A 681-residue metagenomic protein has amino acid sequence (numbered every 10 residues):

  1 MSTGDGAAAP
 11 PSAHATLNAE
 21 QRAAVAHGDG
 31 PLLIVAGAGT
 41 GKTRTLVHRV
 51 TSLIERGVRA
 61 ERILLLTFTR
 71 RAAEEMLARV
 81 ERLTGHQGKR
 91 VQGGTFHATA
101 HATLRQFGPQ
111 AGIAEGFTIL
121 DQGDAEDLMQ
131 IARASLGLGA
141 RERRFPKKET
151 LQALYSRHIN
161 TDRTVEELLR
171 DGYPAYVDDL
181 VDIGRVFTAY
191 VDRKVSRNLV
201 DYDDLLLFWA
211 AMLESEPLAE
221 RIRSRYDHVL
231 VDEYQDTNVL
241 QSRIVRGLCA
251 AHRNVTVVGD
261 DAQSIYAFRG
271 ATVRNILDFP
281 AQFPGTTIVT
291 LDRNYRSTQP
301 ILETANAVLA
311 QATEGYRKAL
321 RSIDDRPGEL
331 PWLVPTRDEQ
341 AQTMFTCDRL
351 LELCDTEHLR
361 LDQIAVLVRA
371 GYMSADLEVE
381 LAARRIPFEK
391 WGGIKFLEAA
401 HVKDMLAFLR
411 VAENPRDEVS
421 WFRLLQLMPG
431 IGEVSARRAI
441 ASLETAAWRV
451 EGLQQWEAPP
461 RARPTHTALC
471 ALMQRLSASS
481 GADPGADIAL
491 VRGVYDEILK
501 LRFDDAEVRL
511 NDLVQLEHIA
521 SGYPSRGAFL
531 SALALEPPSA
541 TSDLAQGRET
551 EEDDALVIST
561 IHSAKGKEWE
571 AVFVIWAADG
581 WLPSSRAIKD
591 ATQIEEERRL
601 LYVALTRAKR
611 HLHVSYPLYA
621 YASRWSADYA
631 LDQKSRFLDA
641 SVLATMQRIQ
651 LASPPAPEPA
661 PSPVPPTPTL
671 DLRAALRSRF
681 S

Functional and structural regions predicted by a protein language model:
M1-P11, S641-S681: Acidic, low-complexity intrinsically disordered tails
S2-A9, A13-H14, A19, L46 (+2 more regions): Conserved RecA-like helicase ATPase core segment that couples NTP binding/hydrolysis to strand translocation
S2-S12, D29-L32, G37, T51-R225 (+6 more regions): A basic/glycine-biased coupling hinge at the interface between accessory DNA-binding modules
N18-A26: Pre-Walker A adenine-sensing motif
I34, A38-L46, I54, P284-T287 (+3 more regions): Helicase P-loop NTPase motor core
G41-V47, R70, E75, K567: Phosphate-binding Walker
G172, Y176, H228, S374-E380 (+2 more regions): Conserved helicase C-terminal RecA-like lobe
I222-V239, T256: SF2 helicase catalytic motif II
